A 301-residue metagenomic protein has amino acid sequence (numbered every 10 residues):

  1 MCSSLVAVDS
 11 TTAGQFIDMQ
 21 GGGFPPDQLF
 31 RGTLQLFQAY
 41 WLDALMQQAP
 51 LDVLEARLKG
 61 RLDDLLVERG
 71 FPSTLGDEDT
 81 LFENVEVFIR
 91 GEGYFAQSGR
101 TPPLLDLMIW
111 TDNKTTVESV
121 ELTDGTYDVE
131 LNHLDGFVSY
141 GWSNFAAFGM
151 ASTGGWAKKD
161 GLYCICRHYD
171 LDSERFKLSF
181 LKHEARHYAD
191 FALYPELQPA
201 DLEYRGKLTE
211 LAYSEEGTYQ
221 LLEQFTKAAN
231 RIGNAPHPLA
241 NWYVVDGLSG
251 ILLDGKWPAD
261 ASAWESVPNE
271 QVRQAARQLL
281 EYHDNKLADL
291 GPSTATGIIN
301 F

Functional and structural regions predicted by a protein language model:
M1-G14, G21-G22, E121-F145, G161-Y163 (+4 more regions): N-terminal maturation segment of proteins
M1-R100, F301: N-terminal low-structure segments adjacent to metalloprotease catalytic domains across cellular compartments
D9-A13, W41, Q198-A235: Post-HExxH zinc-binding segment in Zn-dependent metallohydrolases
S73, D79-T80, V85-T101, D106-D124 (+2 more regions): Low-complexity, Gly/Pro
P103-E174, F191: Active-site scaffold of zinc-dependent metalloenzymes
L171-F176, E196-A200: Soluble non-cytosolic domains of exported or imported proteins
L178-A192: Active-site recognition of the HExxH zinc-binding catalytic motif
E215-F301: Long, well-structured alpha-helical subdomains associated with metal-dependent extracellular/ecto-lumenal hydrolases
